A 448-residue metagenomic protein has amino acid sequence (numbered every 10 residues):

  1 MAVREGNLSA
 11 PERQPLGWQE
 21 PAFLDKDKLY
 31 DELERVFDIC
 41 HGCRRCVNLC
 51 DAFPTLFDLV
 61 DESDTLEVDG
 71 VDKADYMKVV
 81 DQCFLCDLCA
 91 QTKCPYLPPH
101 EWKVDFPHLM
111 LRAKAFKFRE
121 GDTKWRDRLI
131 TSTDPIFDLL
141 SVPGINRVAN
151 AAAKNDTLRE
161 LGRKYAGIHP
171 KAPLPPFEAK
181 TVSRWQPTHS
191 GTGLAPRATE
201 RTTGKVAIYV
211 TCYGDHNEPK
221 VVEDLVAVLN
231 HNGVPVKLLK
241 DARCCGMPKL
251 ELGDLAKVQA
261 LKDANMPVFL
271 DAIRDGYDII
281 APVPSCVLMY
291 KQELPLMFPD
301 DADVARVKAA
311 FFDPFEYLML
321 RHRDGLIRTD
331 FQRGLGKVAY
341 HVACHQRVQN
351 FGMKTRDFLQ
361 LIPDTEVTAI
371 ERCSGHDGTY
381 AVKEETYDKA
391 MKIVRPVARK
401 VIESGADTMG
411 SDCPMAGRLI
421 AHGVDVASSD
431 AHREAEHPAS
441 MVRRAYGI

Functional and structural regions predicted by a protein language model:
A2-F23, N48-F84, Y96-R126, D430-M441: Non-heme iron-sulfur electron-transfer modules
Q14-G17, K26, L59-V60, G70 (+3 more regions): A short alpha-helix capping/helix-coil boundary motif
E20-D25, D61, L66, D87-L88 (+2 more regions): Active-site-adjacent bridging/hinge elements
L24-F37, V68-C83, N230-N232, L359-L361: Short, intrinsically disordered, charge-biased short linear motifs at domain edges
K28-D31, V71-A74, E101, G253 (+2 more regions): A structural signal for alpha-helical segments
L33-F53, D75-V104, A113, I136-P143 (+3 more regions): Cysteine-centered iron-sulfur cluster-binding motifs in ferredoxin-type domains/subunits of redox enzymes
L49, L59, T92-K93, L238 (+2 more regions): A generic structural-conservation signal
V104-I448: Iron-sulfur cluster-binding electron-transfer modules in prokaryotic oxidoreductases
